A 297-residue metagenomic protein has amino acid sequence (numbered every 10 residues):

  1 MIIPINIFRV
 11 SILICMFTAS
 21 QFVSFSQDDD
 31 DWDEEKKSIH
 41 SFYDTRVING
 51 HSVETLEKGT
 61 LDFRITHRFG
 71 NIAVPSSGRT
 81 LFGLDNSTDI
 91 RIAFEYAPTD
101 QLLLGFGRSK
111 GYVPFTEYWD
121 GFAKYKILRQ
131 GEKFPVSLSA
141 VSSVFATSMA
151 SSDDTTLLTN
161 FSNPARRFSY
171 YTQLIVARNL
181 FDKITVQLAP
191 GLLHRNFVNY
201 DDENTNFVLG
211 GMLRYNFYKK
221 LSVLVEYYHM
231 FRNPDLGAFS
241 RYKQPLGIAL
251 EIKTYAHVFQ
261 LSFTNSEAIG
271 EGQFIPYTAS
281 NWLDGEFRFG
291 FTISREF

Functional and structural regions predicted by a protein language model:
M1-H40: Cleavable N-terminal export/targeting peptides
P4-F8, F168, I184, Y218: Structural motif marking the loop-to-transmembrane transition
Q27-S162, R167-T172, A177-L188, L192-N196 (+2 more regions): Transmembrane beta-barrel domains of Gram-negative outer membranes and organellar outer membranes
Q187-R232: A mid-sequence, solvent-exposed acidic-amphipathic segment
